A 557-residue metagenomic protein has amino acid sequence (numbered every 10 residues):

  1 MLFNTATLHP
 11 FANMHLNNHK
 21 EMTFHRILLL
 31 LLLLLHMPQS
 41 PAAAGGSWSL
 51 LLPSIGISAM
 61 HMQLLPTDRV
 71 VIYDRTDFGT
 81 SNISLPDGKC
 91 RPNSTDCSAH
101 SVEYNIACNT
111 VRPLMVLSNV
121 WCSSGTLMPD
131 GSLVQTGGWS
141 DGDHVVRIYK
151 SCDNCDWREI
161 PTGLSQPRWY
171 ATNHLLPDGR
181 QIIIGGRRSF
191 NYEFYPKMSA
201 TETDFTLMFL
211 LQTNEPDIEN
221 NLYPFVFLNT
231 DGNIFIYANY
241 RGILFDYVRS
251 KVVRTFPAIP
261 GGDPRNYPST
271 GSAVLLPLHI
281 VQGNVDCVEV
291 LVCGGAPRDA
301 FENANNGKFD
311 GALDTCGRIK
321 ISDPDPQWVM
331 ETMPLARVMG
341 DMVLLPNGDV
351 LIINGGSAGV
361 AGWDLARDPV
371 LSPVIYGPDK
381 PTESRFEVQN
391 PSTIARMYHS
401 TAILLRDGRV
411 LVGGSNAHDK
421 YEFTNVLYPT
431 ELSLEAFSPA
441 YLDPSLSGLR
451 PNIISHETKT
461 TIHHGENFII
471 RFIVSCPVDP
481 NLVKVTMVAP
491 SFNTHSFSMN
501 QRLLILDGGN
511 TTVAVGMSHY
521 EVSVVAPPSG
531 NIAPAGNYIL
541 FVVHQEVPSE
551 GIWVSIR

Functional and structural regions predicted by a protein language model:
L50, L65-L114, G137-C152: Beta-propeller domains
P53-S54, P444-V483, W553-R557: Beta-strand/beta-sandwich contexts
S58-Q63, D68, A99, W121-S124 (+8 more regions): Beta-propeller and closely related beta-sheet repeat lectin domains
I72-L85, R91, A99-N105, P113 (+1 more regions): Immunoglobulin-like IPT/TIG beta-sandwich domains and homologous Ig-like subdomains
C97-I106, H144-N154, N191-T201, R241-L244 (+3 more regions): Beta-propeller blade signature
H144-N221: Asp-box/WD-like beta-propeller blade repeats and closely related beta-sheet repeat scaffolds
E215-V360: Beta-propeller domains
G262-Y267, W328-G340, K380-L404, L504-I505 (+1 more regions): Conserved blade-ending motifs and adjacent loop-strand segments that build the rim/top face of beta-propeller domains
